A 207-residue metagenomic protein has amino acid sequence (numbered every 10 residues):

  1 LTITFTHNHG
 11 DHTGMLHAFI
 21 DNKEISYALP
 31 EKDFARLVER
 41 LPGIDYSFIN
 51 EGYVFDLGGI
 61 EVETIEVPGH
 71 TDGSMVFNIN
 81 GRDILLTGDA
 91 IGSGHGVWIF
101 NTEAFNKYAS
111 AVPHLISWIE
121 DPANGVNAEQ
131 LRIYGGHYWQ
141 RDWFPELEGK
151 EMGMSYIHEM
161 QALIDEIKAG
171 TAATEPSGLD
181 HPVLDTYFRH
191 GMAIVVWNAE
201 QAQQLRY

Functional and structural regions predicted by a protein language model:
L1-D11, Y27-E31, E66-G69, L86-G88 (+1 more regions): Active-site neighborhood of phospho(di)ester-bond hydrolases with catalytic His/Asp-centered motifs
L1-L57: Active-site HxH/HxHxD metal-binding segment of metal-dependent hydrolases
N8-M15, F34-L37, T71-S74, G92-G96 (+1 more regions): Active-site environment of divalent metal-dependent phosphoester hydrolases
G14, G43-S117: Catalytic core of the metallo-beta-lactamase
M15-L16, L41, I99, F144-K150: Short aromatic-enriched loop/helix-cap "lid" or pocket-rim segments at secondary-structure transitions that line
E24-S26, I60-E61, G81, A128-Q130: Loop/turn elements at helix/coil->beta-strand transitions in domains of secreted/extracellular proteins
E31-D33, L37-S47, G94, E159-A162 (+1 more regions): Active-site-proximal loop/helix segment associated with metal-binding centers of metalloenzymes
P113-Y207: Accessory terminal helices/loops
